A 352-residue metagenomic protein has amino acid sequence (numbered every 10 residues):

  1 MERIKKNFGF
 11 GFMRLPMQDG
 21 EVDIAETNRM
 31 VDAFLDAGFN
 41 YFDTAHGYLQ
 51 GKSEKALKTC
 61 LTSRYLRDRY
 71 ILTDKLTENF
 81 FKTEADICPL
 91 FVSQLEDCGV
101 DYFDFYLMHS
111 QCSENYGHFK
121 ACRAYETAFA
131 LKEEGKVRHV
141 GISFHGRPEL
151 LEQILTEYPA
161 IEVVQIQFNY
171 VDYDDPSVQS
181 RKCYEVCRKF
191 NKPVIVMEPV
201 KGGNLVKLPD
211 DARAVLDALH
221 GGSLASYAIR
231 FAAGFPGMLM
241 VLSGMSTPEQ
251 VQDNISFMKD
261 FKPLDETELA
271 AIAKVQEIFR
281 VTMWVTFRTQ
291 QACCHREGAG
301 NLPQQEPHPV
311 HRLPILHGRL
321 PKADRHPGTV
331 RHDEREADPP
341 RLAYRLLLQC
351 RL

Functional and structural regions predicted by a protein language model:
M1-Y70, T127, E133: N-terminal binding-site loop/beta-alpha segment at the start of enzyme catalytic domains that lines or forms
G11, A45, Y106-H109, S143 (+3 more regions): Conserved residues at the C-terminal ends of beta-strands
Q18-D19, D32, F81-V200, L208-A214 (+2 more regions): Glycine/proline-rich, positively charged, aromatic-decorated active-site loop/lid region on the catalytic face
I24, D32-L35, F39-N40, T59 (+3 more regions): Structured C-terminal cap/extension of enzyme domains
Y41-Y48, R138-I142, M240-L242: Short catalytic-loop micro-motif centered on adjacent basic/acidic residues
D43-T44, D74, V196: Hydrophobic residues in well-ordered beta-strands that form the structural core
Y48, K52, H145-G146, S246 (+1 more regions): Short beta->alpha linker loops
D68-F80, Y106-H109: A short, structured active-site edge motif that brings together acidic residues
